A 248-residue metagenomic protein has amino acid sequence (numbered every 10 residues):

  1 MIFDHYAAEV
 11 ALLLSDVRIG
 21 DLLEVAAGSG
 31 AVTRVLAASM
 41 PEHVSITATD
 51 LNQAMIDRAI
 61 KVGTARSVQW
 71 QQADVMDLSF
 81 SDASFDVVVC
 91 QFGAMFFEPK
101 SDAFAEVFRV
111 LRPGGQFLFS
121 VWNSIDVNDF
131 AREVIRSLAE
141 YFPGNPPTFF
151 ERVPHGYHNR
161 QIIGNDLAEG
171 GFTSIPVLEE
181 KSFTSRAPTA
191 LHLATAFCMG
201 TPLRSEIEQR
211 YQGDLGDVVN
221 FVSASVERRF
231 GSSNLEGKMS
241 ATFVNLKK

Functional and structural regions predicted by a protein language model:
I2-G20: Conserved alpha-helix/loop element of class I SAM-dependent methyltransferases that forms part of the SAM/SAH-binding
A11, R34-A37, F104-F108, I135: A structural alpha-helix within SAM-dependent methyltransferase catalytic domains
D21-L78, D102: Class I SAM-dependent methyltransferase SAM/SAH-binding core
S29-A31, P154-K248: Conserved Class I S-adenosyl-L-methionine
M76-V87: A short acidic, Gly/Pro-enriched loop at the edge of an enzyme's catalytic core that lines a small-molecule cofactor
D86-K100, N123: A short SAM/SAH-binding and catalytic strip from SAM-dependent methyltransferases
S101-Q116: A short glycine-rich, Lys/Arg-flanked "PGG" loop and its adjoining helix->strand segment in the class I
Q116-P143: Conserved class I S-adenosyl-L-methionine
